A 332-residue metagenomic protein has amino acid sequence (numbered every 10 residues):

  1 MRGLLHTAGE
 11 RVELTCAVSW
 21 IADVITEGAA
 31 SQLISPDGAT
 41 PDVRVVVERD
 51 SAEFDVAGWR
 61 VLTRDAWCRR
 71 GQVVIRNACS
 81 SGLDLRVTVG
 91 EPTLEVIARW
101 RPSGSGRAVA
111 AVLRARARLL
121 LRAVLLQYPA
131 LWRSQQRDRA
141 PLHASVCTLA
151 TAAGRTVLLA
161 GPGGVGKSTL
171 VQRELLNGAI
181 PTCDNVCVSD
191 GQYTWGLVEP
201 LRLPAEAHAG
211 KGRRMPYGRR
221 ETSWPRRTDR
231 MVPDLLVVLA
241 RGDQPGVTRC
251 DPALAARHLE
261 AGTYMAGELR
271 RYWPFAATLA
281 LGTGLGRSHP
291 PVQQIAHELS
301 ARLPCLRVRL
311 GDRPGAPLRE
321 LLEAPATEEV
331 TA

Functional and structural regions predicted by a protein language model:
M1-A160, L176-N177, V188-A332: A noncatalytic interaction/capping subdomain that flanks phosphate/NTP-handling catalytic cores
V165-G166: Conserved glycine(s) of the Walker
T169-I180: A conserved segment at the C-terminal end of the G1
